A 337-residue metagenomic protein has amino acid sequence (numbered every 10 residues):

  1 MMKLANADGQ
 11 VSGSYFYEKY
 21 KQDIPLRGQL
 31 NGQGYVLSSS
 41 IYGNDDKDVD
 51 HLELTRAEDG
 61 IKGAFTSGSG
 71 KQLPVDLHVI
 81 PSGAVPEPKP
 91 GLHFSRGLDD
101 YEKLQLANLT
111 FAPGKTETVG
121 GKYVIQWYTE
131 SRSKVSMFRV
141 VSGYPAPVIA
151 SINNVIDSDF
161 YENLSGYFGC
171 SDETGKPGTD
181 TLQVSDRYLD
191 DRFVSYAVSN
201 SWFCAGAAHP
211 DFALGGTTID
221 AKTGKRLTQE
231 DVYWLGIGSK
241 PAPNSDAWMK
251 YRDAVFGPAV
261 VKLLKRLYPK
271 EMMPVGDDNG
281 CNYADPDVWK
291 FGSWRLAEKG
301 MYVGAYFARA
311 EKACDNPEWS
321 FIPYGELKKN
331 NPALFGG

Functional and structural regions predicted by a protein language model:
M1-E58, K62-F65: Central antiparallel beta-sheet cores of small beta-barrel/beta-sandwich binding domains
F16, A205-P210: Short consensus segments that form the blades of beta-propeller domains, in both extracellular/periplasmic
E18-G34, G60-D100, D211-T218, K222: Edge beta-strand at a domain terminus
K21-P25, K47-D50, D180-L182, P210-G215 (+2 more regions): Short, surface-exposed coil-to-beta transition loops
G28-L30, F212-L227, P317-G336: A short, surface-exposed beta-strand/turn
Q29-G34, T55-A57, S185-F193, T218-L227: A short, structured loop/turn motif at beta-sheet edges
S82-S195, S199-F203, F291, L296-A310 (+1 more regions): Active-site acidic/histidine clusters and adjacent loop/turn architecture that either coordinate catalytic ions
G216-N279: Short helix-loop boundary/capping segments
